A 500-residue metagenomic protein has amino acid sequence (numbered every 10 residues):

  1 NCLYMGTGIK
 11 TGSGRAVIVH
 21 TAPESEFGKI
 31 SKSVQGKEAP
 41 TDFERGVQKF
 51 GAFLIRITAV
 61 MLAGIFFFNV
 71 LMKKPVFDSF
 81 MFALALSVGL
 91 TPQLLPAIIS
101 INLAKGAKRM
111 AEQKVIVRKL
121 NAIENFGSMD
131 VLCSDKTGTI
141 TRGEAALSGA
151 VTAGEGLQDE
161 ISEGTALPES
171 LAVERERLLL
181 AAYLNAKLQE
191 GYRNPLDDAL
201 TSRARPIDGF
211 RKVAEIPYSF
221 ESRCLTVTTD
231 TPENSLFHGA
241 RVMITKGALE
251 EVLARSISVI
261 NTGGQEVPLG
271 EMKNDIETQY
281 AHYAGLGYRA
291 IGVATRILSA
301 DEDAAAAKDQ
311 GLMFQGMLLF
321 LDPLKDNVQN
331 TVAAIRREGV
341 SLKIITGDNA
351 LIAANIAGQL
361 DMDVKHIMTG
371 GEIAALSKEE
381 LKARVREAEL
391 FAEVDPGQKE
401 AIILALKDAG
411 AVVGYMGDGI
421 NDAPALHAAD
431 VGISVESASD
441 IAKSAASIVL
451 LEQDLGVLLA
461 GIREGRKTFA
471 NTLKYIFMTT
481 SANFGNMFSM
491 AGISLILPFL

Functional and structural regions predicted by a protein language model:
N1-Q48, E169-S170, R177, A375-V385 (+2 more regions): Cytosolic catalytic regions of P-type ion-transporting ATPases
C2-K10, S128-F314, F320, A333-A334 (+6 more regions): Cytosolic catalytic regions of ATP/NTP-dependent phosphoryl-transfer enzymes
P23-S25, K32-E112, R336, L342-N349 (+2 more regions): Hydrophobic alpha-helical segments characteristic of transmembrane helices in integral membrane transporters
I65, L360, V364-Y415, A429 (+1 more regions): Membrane-embedded transport module
F80-L84, Q113, L179-L184, G263 (+4 more regions): Bateman (tandem CBS) regulatory domains
F82-A83, I98-N102, E112-C133: Conserved P-loop NTPase motor core
Q329-T331, R337, N349-L360, G397-A405 (+2 more regions): Acidic, divalent-metal-coordinating active-site segment for phosphoryl/phosphodiester hydrolysis, typified by short
